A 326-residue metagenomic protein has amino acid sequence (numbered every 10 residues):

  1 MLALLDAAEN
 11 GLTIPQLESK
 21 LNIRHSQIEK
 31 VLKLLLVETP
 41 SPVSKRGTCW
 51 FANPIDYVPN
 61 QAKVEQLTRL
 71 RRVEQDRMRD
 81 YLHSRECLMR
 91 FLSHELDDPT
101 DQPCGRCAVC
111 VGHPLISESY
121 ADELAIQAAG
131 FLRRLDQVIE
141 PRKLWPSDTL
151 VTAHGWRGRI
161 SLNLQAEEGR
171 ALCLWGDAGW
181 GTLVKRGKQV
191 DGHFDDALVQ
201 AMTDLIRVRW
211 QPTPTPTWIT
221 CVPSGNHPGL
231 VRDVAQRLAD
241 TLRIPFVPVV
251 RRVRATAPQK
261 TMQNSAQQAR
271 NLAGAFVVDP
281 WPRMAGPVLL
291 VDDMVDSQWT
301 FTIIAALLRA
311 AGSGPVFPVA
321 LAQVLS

Functional and structural regions predicted by a protein language model:
M1-L135: C-terminal helicase lobe
L35, L238, L242, L308-R309: Hydrophobic alpha-helical packing residues
D98, P223-N226: Short histidine/acidic/glycine/proline-rich micro-motifs that form metal- and phosphate-coordinating active-site loops
V111-P114, D122-E123, Q127-Q137, T302-S326: PRPP-dependent phosphoribosyltransferase catalytic core
A125-W218, H227-P228, R232, Q236 (+4 more regions): Active-site-facing substrate-recognition patch
W218-V222, L289-D292: Acidic beta-strand-to-loop metal/phosphate-binding motif
P245-F246, P287, G314-F317: Residues at the starts of beta-strands that form the adenosine-phosphate
L290-I304: A phosphate-binding catalytic loop at a beta-strand-loop-alpha-helix junction that coordinates phosphoryl groups
